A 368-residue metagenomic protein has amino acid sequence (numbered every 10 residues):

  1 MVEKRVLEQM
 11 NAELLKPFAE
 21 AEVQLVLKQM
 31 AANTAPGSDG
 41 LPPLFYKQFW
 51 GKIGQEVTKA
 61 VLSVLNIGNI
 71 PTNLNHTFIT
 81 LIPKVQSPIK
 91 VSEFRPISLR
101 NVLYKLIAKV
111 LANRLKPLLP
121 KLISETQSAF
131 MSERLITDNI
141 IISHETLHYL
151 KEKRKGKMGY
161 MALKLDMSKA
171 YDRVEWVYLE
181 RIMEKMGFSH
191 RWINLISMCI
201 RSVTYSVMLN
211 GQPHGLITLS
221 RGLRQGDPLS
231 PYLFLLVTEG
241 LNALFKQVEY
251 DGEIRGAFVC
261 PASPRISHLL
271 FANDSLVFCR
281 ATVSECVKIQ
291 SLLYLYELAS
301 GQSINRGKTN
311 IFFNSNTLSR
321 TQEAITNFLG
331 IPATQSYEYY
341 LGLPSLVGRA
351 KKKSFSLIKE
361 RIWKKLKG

Functional and structural regions predicted by a protein language model:
M1-S92, L106, S336-Y339, P344-S345 (+1 more regions): Surface-exposed loop/turn segments and immediately adjacent short secondary-structure elements within folded domains
V2, V259, G307-T334: Short, conserved micro-motifs composed of acidic
L14-K28, E56-L65, I79, V110-L115 (+5 more regions): Inter-domain linker/hinge segments that demarcate the starts of reverse transcriptase and RNase H-type modules
T34-L41, K90-L99, I140-E184: Conserved catalytic palm subdomain of right-hand nucleotidyl-transferase polymerases, strongest for RNA-directed enzymes
G37, H76-I79, R95, Q127-A129 (+9 more regions): Catalytic palm active-site di-aspartate
S92-I123, T137, I141-L147, S220-D251: Conserved pre-motif C helix in the palm subdomain of viral-like polymerases
M167-A272, R280-V283, Y340: Conserved polymerase palm-domain catalytic core
E323-G368: Basic, alpha-helical interaction scaffolds
